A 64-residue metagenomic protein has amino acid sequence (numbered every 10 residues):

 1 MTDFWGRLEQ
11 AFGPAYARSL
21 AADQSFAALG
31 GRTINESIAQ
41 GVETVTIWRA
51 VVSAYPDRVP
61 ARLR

Functional and structural regions predicted by a protein language model:
M1-R64: C-terminal alpha-helical interaction appendages
